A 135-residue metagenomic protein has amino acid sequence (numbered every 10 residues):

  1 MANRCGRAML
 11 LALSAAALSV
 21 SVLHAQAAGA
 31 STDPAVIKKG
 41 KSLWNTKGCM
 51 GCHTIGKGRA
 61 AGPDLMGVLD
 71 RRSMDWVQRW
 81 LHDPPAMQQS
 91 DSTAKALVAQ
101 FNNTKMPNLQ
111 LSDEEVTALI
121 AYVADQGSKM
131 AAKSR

Functional and structural regions predicted by a protein language model:
M1-S14: Bacterial N-terminal signal peptides that target proteins for export
S14-V22: Hydrophobic core
S21-N45, S73, K133-R135: Electrostatic cytochrome c docking/interface patches
A25, L65-M66, A121: Short, glycine/charged-enriched secondary-structure capping and boundary segments
S31, A96-L97: Short helix-capping and inter-helix turn/linker motifs at the boundaries of alpha-helical repeat units
A35-K41, N45, G51-A86, A94-K95 (+1 more regions): Gly/Gly-Pro-rich "capping" loops immediately C-terminal to redox-active cysteine motifs in periplasmic/lumenal
D75-W76, N102-S134: C-terminal capping alpha-helices of c-type cytochrome domains
Q89-T93, A132-R135: A short, aromatic/hydrophobic, helix- or strand-capping loop or linear motif that either lines the entrance/gate
